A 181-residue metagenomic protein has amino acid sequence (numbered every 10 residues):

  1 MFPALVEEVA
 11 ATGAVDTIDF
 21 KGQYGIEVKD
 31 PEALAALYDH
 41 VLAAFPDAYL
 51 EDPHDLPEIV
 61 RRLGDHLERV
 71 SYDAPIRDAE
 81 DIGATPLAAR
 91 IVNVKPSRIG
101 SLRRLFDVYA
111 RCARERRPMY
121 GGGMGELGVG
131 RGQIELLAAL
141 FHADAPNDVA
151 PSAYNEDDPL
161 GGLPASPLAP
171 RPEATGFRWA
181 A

Functional and structural regions predicted by a protein language model:
M1-G132, L136, N147, N155-L163: Catalytic core of soluble alpha/beta enzymes
N155-A181: C-terminal extensions of enzymes
